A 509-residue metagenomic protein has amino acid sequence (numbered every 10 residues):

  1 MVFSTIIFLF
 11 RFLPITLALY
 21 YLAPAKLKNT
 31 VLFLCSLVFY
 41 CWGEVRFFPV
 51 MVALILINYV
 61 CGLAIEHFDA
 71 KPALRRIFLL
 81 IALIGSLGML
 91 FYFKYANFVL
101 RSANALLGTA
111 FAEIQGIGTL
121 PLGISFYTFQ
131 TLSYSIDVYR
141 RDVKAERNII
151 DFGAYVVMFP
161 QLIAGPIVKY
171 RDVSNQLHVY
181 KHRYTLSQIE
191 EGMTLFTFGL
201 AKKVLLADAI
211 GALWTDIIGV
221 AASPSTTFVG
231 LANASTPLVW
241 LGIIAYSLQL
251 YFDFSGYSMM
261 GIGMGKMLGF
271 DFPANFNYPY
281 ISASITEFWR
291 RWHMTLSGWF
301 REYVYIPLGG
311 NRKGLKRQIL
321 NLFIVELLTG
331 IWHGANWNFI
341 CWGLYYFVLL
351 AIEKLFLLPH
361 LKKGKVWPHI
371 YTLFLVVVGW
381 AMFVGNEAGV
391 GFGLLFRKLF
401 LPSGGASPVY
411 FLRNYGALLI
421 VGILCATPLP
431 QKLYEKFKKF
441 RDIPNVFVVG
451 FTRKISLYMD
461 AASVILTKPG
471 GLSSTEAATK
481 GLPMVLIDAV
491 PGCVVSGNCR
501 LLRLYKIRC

Functional and structural regions predicted by a protein language model:
M1-V421, K439: Membrane-embedded transmembrane alpha-helical bundles that form the catalytic cores of multi-pass lipid-modifying
I167-D172, L424-Y434: Membrane-water interface of transmembrane alpha-helices
Q431, E435, F440-C509: Nucleotide-activated sugar donor-binding and catalytic core shared by glycosyltransferases and related lipid-linked
